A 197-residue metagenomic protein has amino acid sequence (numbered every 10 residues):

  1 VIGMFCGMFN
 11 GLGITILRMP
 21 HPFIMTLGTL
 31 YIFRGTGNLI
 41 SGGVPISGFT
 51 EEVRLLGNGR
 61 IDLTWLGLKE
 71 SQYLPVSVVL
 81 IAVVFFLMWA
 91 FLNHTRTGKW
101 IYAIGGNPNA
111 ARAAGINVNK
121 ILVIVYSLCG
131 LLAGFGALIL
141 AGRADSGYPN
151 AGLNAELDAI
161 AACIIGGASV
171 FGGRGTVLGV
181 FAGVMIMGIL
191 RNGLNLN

Functional and structural regions predicted by a protein language model:
V1-T29, A182, I186: Alpha-helical transmembrane segments within multi-pass membrane transporters and channels
M8-G13, G35, F85-L87, G134 (+3 more regions): Alpha-helical transmembrane segments of multipass membrane proteins
I16-P20, H94, F171-R174, L196: Helix-loop interface residues and adjacent transmembrane-helix termini in multi-pass membrane transporters, primarily
P22-W100, I121-I124, R143-G152: Transmembrane helix-bundle core of multi-pass membrane transporters and related energy-transducing complexes
I32, A110-A111, I164, I186: Hydrophobic/aromatic residues within transmembrane alpha-helices of multi-pass small-molecule transporters
V118-G130: Start (N-cap) of specific transmembrane helices in multi-pass transporter permeases
Y126-S127, A133, R143-N197: Transmembrane alpha-helical segments in multi-pass inner-membrane proteins
